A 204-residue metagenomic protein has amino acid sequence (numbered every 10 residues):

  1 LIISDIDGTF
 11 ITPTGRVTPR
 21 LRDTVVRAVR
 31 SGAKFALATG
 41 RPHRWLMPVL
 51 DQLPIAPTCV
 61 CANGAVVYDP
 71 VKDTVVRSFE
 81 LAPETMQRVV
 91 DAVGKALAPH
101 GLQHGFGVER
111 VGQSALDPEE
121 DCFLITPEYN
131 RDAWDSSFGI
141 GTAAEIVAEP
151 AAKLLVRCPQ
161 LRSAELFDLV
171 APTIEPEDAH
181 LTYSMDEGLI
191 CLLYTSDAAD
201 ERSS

Functional and structural regions predicted by a protein language model:
L1-T12: Asp-based phosphoryl-transfer active-site loop
T9, T24, T39, T195 (+1 more regions): Ser/Thr-centric signal marking residues that sit in or immediately flank functional binding/regulatory motifs
T12-P13, P19: Conserved D-loop-proximal element of ABC-family nucleotide-binding domains
P13, L37-A38, C158, L193: Small/polar loops that bind or transfer phosphate-bearing groups
T14, V71-D73, P159-L161: Short loop segments at secondary-structure junctions
R16, R44-W45, L161-R162: Short alpha-helical
P19-P127: Active-site phosphate-binding/coordination module
A96, L102-S196, D200, S204: Conserved acidic, metal-coordinating active-site core of Asp-based, Mg2+-dependent phosphoryl-transfer enzymes
